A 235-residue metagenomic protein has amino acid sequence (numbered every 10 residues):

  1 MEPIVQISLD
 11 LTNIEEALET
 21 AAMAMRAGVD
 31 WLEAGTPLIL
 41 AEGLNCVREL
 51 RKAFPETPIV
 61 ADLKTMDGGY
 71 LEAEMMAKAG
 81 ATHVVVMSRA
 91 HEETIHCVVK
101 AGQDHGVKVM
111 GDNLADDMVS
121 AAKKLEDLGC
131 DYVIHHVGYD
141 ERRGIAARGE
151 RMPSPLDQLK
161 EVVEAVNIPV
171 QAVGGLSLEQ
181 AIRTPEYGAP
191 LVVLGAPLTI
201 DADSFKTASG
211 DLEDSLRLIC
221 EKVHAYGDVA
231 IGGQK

Functional and structural regions predicted by a protein language model:
M1-Y70, T207-L218: Conserved N-terminal beta1-alpha1 strand-loop-helix module at the mouth
D10, W31-I39, P58-M66, T82-E93 (+3 more regions): Catalytic beta/alpha-barrel core
T20, G68-A79, D116-L128, A165 (+2 more regions): Catalytic cores of alpha/beta
A24, L50, M76, G102 (+4 more regions): Generic structural signal for hydrophobic
R26-D30, A53-T57, K78-H83, Q103-K108 (+3 more regions): Glycine-enriched alpha-helix->loop->beta-strand junction motifs that scaffold or abut catalytic
L40-K64, C97-L114, E150-A172, G210-G233: Alpha-helix-loop-beta-strand connector modules within alpha/beta enzyme cores
A81-E93, V133-I145, Y187-S215: Glycine-rich phosphate-binding active-site loops on the catalytic face of alpha/beta enzymes
V119, K123-H135, Y139-D140, I145-N167 (+2 more regions): Short loop-to-alpha-helix "cap/lid" segments that border enzyme active sites across diverse enzyme classes
